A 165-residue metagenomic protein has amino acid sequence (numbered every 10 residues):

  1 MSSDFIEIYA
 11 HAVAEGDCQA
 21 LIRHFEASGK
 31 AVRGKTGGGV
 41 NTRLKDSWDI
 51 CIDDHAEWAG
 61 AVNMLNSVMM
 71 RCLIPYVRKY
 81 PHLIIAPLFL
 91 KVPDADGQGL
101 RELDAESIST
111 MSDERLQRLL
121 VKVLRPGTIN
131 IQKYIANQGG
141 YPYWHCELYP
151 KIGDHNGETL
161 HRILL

Functional and structural regions predicted by a protein language model:
M1-L164: Fe(II)/2-oxoglutarate oxygenase catalytic core
